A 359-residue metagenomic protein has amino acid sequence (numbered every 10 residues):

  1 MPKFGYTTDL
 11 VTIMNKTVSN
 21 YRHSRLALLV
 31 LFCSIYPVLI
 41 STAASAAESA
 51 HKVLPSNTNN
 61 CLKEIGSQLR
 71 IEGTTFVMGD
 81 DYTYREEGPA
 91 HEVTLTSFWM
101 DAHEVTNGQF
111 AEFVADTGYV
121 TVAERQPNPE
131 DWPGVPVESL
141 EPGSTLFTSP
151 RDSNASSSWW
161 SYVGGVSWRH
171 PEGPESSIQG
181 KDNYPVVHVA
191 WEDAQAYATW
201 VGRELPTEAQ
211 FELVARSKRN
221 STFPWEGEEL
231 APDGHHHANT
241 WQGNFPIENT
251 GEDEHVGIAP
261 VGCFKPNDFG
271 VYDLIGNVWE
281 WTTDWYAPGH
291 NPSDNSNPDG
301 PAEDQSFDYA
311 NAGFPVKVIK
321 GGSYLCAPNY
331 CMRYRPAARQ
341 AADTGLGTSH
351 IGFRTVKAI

Functional and structural regions predicted by a protein language model:
M1-I13: N-terminal amphipathic/basic-hydrophobic helices that include classical n-h-c signal peptides and signal-anchor
M1-P2, A342-G345: Low-complexity, intrinsically disordered short segments enriched for Gly/Pro and polybasic residues
Y6, N15-L26, L31, P37-E175 (+5 more regions): Short, compositionally biased
P55, R70-I71, T75-V77, Y82 (+2 more regions): Functional-site microenvironments in short loops/helix caps that host divalent-cation chemistry
